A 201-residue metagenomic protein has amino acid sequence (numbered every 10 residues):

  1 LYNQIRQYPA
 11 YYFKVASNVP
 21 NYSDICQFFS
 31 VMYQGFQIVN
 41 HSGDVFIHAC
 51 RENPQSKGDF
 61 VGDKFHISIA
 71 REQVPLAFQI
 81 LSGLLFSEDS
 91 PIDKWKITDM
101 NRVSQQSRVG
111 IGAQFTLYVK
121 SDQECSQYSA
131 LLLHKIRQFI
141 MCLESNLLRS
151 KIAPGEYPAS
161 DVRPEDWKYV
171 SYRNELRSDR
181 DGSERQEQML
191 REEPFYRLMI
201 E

Functional and structural regions predicted by a protein language model:
L1-E201: Structured alpha/beta or helical-core interaction and ligand-binding surfaces enriched in interleaved
